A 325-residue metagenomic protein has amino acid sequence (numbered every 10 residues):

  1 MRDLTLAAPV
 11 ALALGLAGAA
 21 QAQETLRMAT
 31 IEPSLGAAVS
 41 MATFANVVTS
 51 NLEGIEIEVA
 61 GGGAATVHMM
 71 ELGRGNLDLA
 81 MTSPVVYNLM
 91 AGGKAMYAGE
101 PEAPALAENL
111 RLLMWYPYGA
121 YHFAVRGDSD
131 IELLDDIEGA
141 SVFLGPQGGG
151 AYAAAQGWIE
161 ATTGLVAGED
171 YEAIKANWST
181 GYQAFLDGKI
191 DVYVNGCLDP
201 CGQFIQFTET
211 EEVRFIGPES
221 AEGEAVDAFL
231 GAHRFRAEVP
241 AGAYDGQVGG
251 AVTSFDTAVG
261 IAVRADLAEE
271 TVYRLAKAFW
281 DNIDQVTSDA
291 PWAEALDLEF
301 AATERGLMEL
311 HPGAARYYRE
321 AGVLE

Functional and structural regions predicted by a protein language model:
M1-A8: Bacterial N-terminal signal peptides that target proteins for export
A8-V10, A20: Cleavable N-terminal signal peptides
L16-A22: Sec/Tat signal peptide C-region and signal peptidase I cleavage site
E24-E58, Y118-D187, T287, F300 (+2 more regions): Bilobed "Venus flytrap"/periplasmic-binding protein-like clamshell domains and structurally analogous long
G73-L113: N-terminal segment of the mature folded domain
P84-V85, G93-A95, E102, V166-L267: Pocket-lining segment of extracytoplasmic ligand-binding domains
D136-L144, G148-G157, H233-A295, A302: Ligand-binding clefts/hinges and TM-proximal coupling segments of bilobed small-molecule sensing domains
T180, C197-F215, D227-A228, A258 (+1 more regions): An extracytoplasmic/periplasmic, membrane-proximal ligand-sensing/linker region
